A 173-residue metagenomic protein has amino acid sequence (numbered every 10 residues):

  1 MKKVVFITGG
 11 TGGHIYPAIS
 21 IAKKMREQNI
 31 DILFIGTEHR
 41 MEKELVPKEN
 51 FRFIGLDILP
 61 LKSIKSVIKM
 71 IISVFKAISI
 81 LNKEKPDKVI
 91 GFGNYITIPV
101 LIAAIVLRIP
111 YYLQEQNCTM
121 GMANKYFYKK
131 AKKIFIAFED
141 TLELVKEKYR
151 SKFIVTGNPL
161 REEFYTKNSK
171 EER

Functional and structural regions predicted by a protein language model:
K3, D31, I105-K170: Active-site-proximal region of nucleotide-activated glycan assembly enzymes, centered on histidine/acidic-rich loops
K3-G9, R26-K69, I154-L160: Conserved nucleotide-sugar phosphate-binding/catalytic loop shared by glycosyltransferases and other
I7, P17, I35-E38, F92 (+2 more regions): Replace "coordinates the UDP/GDP/TDP-sugar" with "coordinates nucleotide-activated sugar donors
T11-G12, Y16, N94-I96, C118-T119: Residue-level detector of alpha-helix initiation sites
H14-M25, M41: Short amphipathic alpha-helix
K24, L45, A103-A104, Y126-F127: Hydrophobic/aromatic ligand-binding patch that stacks against planar heteroaromatic rings of cofactors or nucleotides
R40-E44, K88-L107: An aromatic- and histidine-rich active-site surface loop
L61-K88, I98, V106: An amphipathic, basic-hydrophobic alpha-helix
